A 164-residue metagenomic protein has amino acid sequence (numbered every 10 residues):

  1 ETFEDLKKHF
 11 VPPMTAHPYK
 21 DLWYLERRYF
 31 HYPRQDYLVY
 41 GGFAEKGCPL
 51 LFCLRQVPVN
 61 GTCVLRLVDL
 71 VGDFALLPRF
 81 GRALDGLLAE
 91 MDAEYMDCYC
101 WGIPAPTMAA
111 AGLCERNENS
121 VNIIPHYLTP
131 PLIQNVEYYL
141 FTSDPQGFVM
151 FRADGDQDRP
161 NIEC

Functional and structural regions predicted by a protein language model:
E1-V68, E163-C164: Amide-forming acyltransferase catalytic core, primarily the GNAT-like/NAT-type and related acyltransferase folds
R28, C53-P78, R82-C164: Active-site/acyl-donor-binding loops of N-acyltransferases
